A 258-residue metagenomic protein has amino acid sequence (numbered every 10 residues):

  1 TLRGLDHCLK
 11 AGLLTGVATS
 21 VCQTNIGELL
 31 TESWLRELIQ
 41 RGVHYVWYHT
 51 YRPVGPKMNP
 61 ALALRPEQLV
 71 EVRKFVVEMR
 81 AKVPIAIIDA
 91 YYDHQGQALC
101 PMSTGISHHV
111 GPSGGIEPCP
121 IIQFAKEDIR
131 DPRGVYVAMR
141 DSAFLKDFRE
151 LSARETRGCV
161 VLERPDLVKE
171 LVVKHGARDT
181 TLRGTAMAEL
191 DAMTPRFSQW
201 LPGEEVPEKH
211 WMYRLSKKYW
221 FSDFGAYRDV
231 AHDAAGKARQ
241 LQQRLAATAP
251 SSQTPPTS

Functional and structural regions predicted by a protein language model:
L2-L99, S103, P112-S113, E117 (+2 more regions): Radical SAM enzyme [4Fe-4S]-AdoMet core and its adjacent flexible, acidic and glycine-rich loops/tails across
D6-L9, A143, Y219, L245 (+1 more regions): Generic low-complexity, intrinsically disordered sequence content enriched in small uncharged/hydrophobic residues
C22, T31, R65, Y91 (+6 more regions): Alpha-helix initiation/capping motif
E28, L35-E37, M58, A63-Q68 (+9 more regions): Solvent-exposed, non-transmembrane amphipathic alpha-helical segments
E67-Q95, P120-K174: C-terminal accessory region of radical SAM enzymes
D141-W220, F224-D229: Cysteine/selenocysteine-centered motifs that mediate thiol-based redox chemistry or coordinate metal-sulfur cofactors
D223, A234-S258: Long, low-complexity, intrinsically disordered segments
